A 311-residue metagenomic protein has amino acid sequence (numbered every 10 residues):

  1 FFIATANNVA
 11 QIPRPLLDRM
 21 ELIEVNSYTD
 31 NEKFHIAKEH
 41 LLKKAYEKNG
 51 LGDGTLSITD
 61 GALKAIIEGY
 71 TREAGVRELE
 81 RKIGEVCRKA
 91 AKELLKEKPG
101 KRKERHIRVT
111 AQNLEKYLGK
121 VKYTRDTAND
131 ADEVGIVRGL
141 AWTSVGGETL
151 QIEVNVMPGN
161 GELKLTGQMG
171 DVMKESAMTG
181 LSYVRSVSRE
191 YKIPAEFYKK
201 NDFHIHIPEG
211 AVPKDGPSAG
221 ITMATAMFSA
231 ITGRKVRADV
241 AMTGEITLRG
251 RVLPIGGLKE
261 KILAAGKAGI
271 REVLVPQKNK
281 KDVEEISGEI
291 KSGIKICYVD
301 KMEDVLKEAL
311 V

Functional and structural regions predicted by a protein language model:
F1, E21, E148-L150: Protein kinase-like catalytic core scaffold
F1-I3, R271: Loop/turn-to-beta-strand initiation segments
F2, L22, I296-Y298: Conserved beta-strand scaffold positions in the cores of enzyme catalytic domains, especially in NTP/NDP-utilizing
N7, I58-G61, R81, G257 (+2 more regions): Short beta->alpha linker loops
N8-D18, L22-G84, K89-E104, V187-K200 (+1 more regions): Conserved C-terminal "switch" segment of AAA+ ATPases
T59-V156, N160-M169: Conserved catalytic-core segments of large NTP-driven translation/proteostasis enzymes
R105-H106, T127-N129, E133-R138, G146-V311: Peripheral, non-AAA+ core regions of ATP-driven protein-machinery
